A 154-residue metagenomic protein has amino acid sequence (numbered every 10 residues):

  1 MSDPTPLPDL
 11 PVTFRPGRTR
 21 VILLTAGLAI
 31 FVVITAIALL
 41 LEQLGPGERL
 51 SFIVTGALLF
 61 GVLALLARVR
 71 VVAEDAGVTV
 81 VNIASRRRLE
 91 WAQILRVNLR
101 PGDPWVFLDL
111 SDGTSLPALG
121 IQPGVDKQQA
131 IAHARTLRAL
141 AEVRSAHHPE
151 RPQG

Functional and structural regions predicted by a protein language model:
M1-L44: N-terminal membrane-targeting/pre-transmembrane regions
M1-P16, V54, E142-G154: Actinobacteria-biased recognition of intrinsically disordered, low-complexity terminal regions
R20, L24, G45, R68 (+1 more regions): Residues at secondary-structure transition points
A26-A36, S51-L65: Single-pass alpha-helical transmembrane signal-anchor segments
L58-W91: Conserved beta-hairpin
R87-G124: Acidic, Ser/Thr-rich low-complexity segments on the non-lumenal side of membrane proteins
T114-G154: A membrane-cytosol interface segment of integral membrane proteins
